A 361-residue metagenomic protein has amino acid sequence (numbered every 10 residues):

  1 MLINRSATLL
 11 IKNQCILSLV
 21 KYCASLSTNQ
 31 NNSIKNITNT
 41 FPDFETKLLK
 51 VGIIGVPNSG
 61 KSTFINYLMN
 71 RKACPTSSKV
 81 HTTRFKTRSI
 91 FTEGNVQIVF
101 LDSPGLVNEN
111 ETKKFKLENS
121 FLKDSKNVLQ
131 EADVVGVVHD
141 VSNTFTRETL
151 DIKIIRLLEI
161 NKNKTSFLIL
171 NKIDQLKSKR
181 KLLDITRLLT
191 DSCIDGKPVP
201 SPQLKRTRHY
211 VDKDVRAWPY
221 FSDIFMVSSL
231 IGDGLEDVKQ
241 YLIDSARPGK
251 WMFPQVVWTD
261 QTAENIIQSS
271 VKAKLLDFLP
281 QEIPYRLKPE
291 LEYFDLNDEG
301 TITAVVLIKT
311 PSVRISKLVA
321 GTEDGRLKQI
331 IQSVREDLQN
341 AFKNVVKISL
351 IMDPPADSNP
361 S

Functional and structural regions predicted by a protein language model:
M1-D43: N-terminal mitochondrial targeting presequence
S25-L129, V134, H139: Conserved G1/Walker A P-loop phosphate-binding module
V80-T82, P104-V107, V141-F145, K172-L176 (+6 more regions): Conserved nucleotide-binding/hydrolysis micro-motifs of P-loop NTPases
L129-I152, S166-L182: Conserved Switch II/interswitch segment of TRAFAC-class P-loop GTPases
V141, T146-I160, E290-D295: Amphipathic helical hotspot of TIR/SEFIR-family domains
N161-T165: A short helix->loop->beta-strand "cap" motif at the edges of active sites that frequently abuts
F167, D174-T259: Canonical P-loop GTPase G-domain recognition
V256-S361: P-loop NTP-binding site
